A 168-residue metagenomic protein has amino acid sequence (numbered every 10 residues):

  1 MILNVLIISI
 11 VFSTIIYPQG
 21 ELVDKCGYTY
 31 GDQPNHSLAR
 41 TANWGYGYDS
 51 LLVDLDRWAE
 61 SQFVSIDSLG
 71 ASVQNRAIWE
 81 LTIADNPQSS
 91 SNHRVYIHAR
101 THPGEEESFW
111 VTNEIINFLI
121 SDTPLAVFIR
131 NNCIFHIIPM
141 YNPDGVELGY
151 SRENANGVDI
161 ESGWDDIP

Functional and structural regions predicted by a protein language model:
I2-T14: Sec-dependent N-terminal signal peptides
I8, L52-D56, I116: Short amphipathic alpha-helical segments and helix-helix/interface helices
P18-H36: Extreme N-terminal flexible tails
N35-G45: Surface-exposed intrinsically disordered loops and tails
N43-V95: Soluble metallo-hydrolase cores and metallopeptidase-like ectodomains found primarily in the secretory/periplasmic
S72-V73, A77, S89-P168: Active-site/substrate-binding loop(s) of hydrolase catalytic cores
